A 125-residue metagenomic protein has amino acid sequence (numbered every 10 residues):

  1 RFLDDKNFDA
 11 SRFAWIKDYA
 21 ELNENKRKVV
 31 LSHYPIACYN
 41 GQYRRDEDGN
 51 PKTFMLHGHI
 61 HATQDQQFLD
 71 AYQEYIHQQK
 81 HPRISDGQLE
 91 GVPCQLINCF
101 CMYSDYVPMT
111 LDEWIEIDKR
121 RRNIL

Functional and structural regions predicted by a protein language model:
R1-L125: Extended recognition/assembly regions associated with phosphoester-bond processing machinery
